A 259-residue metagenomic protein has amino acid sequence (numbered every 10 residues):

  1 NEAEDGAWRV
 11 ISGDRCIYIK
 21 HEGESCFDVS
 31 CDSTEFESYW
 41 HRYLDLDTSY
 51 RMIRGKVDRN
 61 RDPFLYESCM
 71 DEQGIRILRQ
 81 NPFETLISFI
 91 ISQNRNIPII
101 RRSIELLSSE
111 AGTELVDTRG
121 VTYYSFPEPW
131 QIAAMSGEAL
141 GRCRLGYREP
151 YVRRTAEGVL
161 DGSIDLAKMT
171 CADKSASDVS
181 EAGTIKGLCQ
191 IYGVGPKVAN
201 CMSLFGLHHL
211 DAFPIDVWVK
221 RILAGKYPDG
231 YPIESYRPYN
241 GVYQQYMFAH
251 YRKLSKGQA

Functional and structural regions predicted by a protein language model:
N1-A259: HhH-family (HhH-GPD) DNA N-glycosylase catalytic core used in base-excision repair
